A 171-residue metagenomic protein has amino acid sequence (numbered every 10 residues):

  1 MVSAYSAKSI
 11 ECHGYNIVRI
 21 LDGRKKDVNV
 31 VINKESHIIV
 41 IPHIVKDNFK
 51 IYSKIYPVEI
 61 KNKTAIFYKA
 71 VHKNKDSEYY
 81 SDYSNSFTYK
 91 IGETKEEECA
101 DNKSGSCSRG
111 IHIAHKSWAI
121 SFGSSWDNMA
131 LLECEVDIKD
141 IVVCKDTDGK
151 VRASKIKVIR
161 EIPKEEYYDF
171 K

Functional and structural regions predicted by a protein language model:
M1-K171: Short, glycine-biased loop/turn motifs at secondary-structure junctions and in low-complexity Ser/Thr/Pro-rich termini
